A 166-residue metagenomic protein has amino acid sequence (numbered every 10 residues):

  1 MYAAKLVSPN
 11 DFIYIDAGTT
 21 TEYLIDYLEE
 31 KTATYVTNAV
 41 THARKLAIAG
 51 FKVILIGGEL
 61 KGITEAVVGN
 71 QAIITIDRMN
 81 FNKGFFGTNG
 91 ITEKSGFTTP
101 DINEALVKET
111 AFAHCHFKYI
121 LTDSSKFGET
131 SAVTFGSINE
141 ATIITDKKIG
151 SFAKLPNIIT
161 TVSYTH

Functional and structural regions predicted by a protein language model:
M1-T75, M79: N-terminal active-site beta-alpha-beta segment that forms phosphate/nucleotide-binding and substrate-recognition loops
T19-T20, N89-T92, S124-S125: Short glycine-rich anion-binding loops that position phosphate/pyrophosphate groups of nucleotides and phosphorylated
L24, T92-S95, F127-E129: Short, solvent-exposed loop/turn segments at secondary-structure junctions
V67-A72, T99-V107: Charged helix-capping and loop-helix junction motifs
N70-G84, D146-I159: A charged, well-structured terminal subsegment
A105-T161: Internal alpha/beta core interface subdomains
Y164-H166: Conserved small/polar residues in nucleotide/adenosyl-binding loops
